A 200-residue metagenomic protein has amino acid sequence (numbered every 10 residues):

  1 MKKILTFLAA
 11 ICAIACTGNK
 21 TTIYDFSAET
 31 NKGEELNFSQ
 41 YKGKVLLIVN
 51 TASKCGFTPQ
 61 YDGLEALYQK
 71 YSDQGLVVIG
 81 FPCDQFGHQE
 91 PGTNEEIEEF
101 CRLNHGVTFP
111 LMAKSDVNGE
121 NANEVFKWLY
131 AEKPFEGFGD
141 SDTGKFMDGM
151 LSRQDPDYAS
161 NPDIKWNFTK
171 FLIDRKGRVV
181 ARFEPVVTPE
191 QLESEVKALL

Functional and structural regions predicted by a protein language model:
I4, L8-T22: Bacterial Sec-dependent signal peptides at the C-terminal "C-region" and cleavage site
T17-S39: N-terminal "domain-start" segment that seeds a small globular fold
I23-Y24, L46, N167-T169: Short loop/turn microsegments at loop-to-beta-strand junctions
K42-V45, S53-K54, T58-P82, C101-H105: Conserved helix-turn-beta segment immediately C-terminal to the redox Cys motif in thioredoxin-like folds
G75-G92, T108-G119: Thiol-based oxidoreductase modules, predominantly thioredoxin-like and allied folds used for disulfide exchange
G106-P185: Thiol/selenol-based redox catalytic cores and closely related redox-interacting motifs
V180-L200: Non-catalytic, surface beta->alpha helical segment in thiol-disulfide oxidoreductase systems
